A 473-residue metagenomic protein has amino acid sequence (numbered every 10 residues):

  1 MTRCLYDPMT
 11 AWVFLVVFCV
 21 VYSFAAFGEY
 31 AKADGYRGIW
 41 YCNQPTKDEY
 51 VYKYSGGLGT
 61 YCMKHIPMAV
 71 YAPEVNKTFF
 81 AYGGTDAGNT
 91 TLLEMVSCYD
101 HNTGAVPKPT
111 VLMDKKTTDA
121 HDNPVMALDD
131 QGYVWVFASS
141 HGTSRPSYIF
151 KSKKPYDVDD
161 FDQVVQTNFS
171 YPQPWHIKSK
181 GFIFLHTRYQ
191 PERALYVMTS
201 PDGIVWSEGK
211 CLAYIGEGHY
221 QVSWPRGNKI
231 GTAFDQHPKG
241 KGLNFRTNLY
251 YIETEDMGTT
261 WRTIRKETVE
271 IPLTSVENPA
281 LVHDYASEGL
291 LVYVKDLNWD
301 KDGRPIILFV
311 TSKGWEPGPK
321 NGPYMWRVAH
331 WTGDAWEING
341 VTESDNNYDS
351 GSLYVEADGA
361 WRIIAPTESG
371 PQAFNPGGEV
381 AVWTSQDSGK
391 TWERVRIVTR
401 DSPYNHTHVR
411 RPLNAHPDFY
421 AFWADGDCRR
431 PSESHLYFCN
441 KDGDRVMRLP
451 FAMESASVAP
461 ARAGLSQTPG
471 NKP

Functional and structural regions predicted by a protein language model:
M1-F14: Bacterial N-terminal signal peptides that target proteins for export
W12-S23: Bacterial N-terminal signal peptides
Y22-Y30: Bacterial Sec-dependent signal peptides at the C-terminal "C-region" and cleavage site
E29-P473: Extracellular, repeat-based ectodomains that mediate carbohydrate processing or recognition
